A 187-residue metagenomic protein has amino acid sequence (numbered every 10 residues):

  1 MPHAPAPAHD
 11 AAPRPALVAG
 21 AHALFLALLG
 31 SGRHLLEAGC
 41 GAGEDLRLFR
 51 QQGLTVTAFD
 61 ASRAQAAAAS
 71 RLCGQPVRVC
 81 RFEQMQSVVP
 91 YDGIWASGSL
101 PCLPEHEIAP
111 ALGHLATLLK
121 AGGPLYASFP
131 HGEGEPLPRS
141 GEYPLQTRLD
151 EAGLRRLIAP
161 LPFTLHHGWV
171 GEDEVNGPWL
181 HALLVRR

Functional and structural regions predicted by a protein language model:
M1-V89, H106-P110, H114, P124-R187: Class I (Rossmann-like) S-adenosyl-L-methionine-dependent methyltransferase catalytic domain, capturing the SAM-binding
D92: Conserved acidic residues
W95: A conserved beta-strand element that flanks and buttresses the S-adenosyl-L-methionine
G98-C102: Short catalytic micro-motifs in class I SAM-dependent methyltransferases
L103-E105, L119-K120: Helix-to-beta-strand junctions that scaffold the AdoMet/dcAdoMet cofactor pocket in Class I SAM-dependent enzymes
